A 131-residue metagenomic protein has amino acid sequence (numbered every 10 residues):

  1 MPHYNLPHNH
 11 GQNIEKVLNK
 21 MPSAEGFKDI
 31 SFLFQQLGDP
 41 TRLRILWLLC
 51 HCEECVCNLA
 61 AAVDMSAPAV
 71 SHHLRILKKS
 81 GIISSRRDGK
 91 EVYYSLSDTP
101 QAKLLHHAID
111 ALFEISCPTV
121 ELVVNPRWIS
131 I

Functional and structural regions predicted by a protein language model:
M1-K28, P100-I131: Amphipathic alpha-helical dimerization/coiled-coil segments that flank or bridge DNA-binding/regulatory modules
P22-P68, V92-P100: N-terminal helix-turn-helix DNA-binding core of bacterial DNA-binding proteins
Q35, H73-R75, L112: Generic helix-packing signal
E53-E54, K78, I109: Residue-level detector of secondary-structure transition/capping positions
A61, H72, K78-K79: Alpha-helical residues within the helix-turn-helix
K78-D88, S95: Beta-hairpin "wing" of winged helix-turn-helix
